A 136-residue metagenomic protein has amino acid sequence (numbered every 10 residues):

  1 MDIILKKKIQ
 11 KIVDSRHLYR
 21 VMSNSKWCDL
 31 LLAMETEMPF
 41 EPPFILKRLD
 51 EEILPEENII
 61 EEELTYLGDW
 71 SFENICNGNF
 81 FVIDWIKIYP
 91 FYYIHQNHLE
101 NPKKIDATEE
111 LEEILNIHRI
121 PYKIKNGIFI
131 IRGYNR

Functional and structural regions predicted by a protein language model:
M1-I124, N135-R136: Structured alpha/beta or helical-core interaction and ligand-binding surfaces enriched in interleaved
F129-G133: Minor-groove-contacting beta-hairpin "wing" of winged helix-turn-helix DNA-binding domains
